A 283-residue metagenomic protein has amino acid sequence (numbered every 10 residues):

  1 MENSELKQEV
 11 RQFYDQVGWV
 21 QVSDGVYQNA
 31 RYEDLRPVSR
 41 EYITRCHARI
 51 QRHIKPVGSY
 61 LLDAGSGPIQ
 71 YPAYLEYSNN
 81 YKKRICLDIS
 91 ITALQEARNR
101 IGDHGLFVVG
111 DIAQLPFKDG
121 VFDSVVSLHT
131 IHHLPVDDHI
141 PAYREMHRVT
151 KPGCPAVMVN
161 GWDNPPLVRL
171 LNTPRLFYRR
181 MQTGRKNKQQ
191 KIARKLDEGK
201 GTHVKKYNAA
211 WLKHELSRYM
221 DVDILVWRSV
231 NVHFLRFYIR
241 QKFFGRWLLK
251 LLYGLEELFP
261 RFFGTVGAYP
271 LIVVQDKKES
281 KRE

Functional and structural regions predicted by a protein language model:
M1-I54, Q70-Y74: Conserved class I S-adenosyl-L-methionine
L62, G67-Q114: Class I SAM-dependent methyltransferase SAM/SAH-binding core
V126: A conserved beta-strand element that flanks and buttresses the S-adenosyl-L-methionine
H129-T130: Short catalytic micro-motifs in class I SAM-dependent methyltransferases
I140-P152: A short glycine-rich, Lys/Arg-flanked "PGG" loop and its adjoining helix->strand segment in the class I
P155-G184: Conserved class I S-adenosyl-L-methionine
K195-A210: Acceptor-substrate binding/catalytic loop of class I
A210, H214, I224-E283: A C-terminal cap/extension of S-adenosyl-L-methionine-dependent methyltransferases that defines the acceptor-substrate
